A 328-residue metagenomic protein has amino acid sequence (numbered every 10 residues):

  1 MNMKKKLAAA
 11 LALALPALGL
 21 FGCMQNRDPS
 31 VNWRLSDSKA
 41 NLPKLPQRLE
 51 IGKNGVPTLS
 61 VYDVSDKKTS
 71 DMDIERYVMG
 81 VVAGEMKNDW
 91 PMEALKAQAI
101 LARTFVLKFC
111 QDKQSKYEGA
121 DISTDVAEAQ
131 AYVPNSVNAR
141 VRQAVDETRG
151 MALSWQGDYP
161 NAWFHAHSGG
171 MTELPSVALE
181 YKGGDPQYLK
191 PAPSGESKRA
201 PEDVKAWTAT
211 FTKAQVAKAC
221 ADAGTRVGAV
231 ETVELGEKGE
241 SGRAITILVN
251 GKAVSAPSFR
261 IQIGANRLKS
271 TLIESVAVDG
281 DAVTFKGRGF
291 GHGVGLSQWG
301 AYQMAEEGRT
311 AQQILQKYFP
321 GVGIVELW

Functional and structural regions predicted by a protein language model:
N2-N26: Sec-dependent N-terminal signal peptides of Gram-positive bacterial secreted proteins and lipoproteins
M24, E85-K116: Post-signal peptide N-terminal segment of secreted/secretory-pathway proteins
N26-Y62: N-terminal, intrinsically disordered, polar/charged segments of Gram-positive cell-envelope systems that serve as
S60-V61, M72-P91, T124, S194-D203: Acidic/histidine-rich, surface-exposed loop or edge segments in extracytoplasmic proteins
K68-M72, D89-I100, T210-F211, G291-G295 (+2 more regions): Soluble non-cytosolic domains of exported or imported proteins
R76-G80, E93, A97-I100, T104 (+6 more regions): Solvent-exposed, polar/charged alpha-helical surfaces in well-ordered, non-transmembrane soluble domains, broadly
T104, K108-A282: Extended substrate/cofactor- or partner-recognition/assembly subdomains adjacent to catalytic sites in enzymes
S255-W328: C-terminal soluble interaction/assembly domains
